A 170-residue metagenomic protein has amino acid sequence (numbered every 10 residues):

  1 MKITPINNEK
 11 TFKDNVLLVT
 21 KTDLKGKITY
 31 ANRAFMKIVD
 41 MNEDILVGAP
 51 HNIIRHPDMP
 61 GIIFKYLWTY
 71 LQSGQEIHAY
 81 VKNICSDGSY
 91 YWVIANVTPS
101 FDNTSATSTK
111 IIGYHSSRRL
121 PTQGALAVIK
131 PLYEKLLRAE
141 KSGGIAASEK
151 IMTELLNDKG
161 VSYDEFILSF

Functional and structural regions predicted by a protein language model:
K2-L136: Sensory/regulatory domains in signal-transduction proteins
I111-F170: Juxtadomain coupling helices with adjacent low-complexity linkers
